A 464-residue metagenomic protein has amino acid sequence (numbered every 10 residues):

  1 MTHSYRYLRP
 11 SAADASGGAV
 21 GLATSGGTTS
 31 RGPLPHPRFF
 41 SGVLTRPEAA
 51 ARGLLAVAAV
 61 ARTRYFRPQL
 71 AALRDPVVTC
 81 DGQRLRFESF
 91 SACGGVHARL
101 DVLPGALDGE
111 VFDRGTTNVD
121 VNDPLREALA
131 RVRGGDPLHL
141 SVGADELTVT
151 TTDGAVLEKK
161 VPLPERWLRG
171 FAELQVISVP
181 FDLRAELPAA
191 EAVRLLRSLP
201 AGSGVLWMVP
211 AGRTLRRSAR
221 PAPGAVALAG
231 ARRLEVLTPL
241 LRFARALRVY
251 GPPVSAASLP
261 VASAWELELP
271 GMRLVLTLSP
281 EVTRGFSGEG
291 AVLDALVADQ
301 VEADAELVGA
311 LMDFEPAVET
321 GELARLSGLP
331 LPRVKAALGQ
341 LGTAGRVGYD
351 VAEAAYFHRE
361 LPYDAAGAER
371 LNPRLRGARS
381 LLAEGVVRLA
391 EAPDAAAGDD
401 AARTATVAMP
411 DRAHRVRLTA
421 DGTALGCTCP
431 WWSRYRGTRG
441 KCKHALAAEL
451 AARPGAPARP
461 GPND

Functional and structural regions predicted by a protein language model:
M1-D464: Long, low-complexity, compositionally biased intrinsically disordered regions
